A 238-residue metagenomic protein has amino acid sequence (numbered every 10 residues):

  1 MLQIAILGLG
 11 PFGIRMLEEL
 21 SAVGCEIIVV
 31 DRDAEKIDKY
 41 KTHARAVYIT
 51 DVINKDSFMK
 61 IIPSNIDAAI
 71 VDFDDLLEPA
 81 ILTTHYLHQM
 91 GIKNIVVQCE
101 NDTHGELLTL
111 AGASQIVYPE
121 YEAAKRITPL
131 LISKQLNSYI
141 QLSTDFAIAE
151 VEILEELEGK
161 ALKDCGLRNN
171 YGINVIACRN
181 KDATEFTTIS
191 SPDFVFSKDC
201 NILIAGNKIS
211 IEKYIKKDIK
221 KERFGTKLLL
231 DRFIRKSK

Functional and structural regions predicted by a protein language model:
I4-L20, I153-E158: Glycine-rich adenosine-cofactor-binding loop
L7, V30, L157-K221, G225-L229: Cytosolic Rossmann-like ligand/nucleotide-binding regulatory domains
I14, I37-D38, G105: Short alpha-helix immediately C-terminal to the canonical SAM-binding loop
E26-I28, I95: Short beta-strand element of Class I
D31-R32, C99: Conserved acidic E/D residue at the C-terminus of a beta-strand in Rossmann-like folds
H43-I127, S133, E152, I209-S210: Phosphate-bearing ligand-interacting subdomains that bind or position ATP/ADP/UDP/GDP/NAD(P) or nucleotide-linked
Q135-L167: Extended boundary segments
L228-K238: Glycine- and charge-enriched low-complexity intrinsically disordered segments
